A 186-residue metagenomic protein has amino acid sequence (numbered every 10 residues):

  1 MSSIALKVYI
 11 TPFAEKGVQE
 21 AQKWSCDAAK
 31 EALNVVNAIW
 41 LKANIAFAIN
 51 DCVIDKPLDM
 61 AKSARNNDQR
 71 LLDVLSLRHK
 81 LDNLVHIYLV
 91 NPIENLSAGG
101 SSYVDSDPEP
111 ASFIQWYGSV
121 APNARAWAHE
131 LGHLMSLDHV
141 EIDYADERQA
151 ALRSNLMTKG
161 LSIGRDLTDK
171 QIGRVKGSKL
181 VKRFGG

Functional and structural regions predicted by a protein language model:
M1-W40, K56: Fold-level signature of zinc-dependent metallopeptidase catalytic domains
S2, L41, N83, P110 (+1 more regions): Residues that flank catalytic or metal-binding motifs in active/ligand-binding sites
K7-Y9, H86-Y88, L156-T158: Soluble periplasmic/extracytoplasmic beta-strand elements of cell-envelope proteins
P12-E15, V53-K56, N91-L96, S119-P122 (+2 more regions): Solvent-exposed loop/turn segments at secondary-structure junctions within structured extracellular/periplasmic domains
V18-K30, A98-D107, D166-S178: Short, polar loop/linker segments at the starts of domains and inter-domain junctions
N37-I45, H133-V140: Sec-exported extracytoplasmic/periplasmic mature domains
N44-A111, Y117: Active-site-proximal segments of metallohydrolase catalytic domains
I114-G186: The catalytic-center signature of Zn2+-dependent metalloproteases
